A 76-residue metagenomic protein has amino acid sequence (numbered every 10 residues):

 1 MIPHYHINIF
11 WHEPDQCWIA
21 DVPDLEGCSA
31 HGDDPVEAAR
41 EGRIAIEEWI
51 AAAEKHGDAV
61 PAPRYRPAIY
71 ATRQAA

Functional and structural regions predicted by a protein language model:
M1-H6, V36, R40-A76: Short, charged, surface-exposed hinge/linker loops at domain edges that act as mobile lids or interdomain connectors
F10-L25: Short aromatic-glycine-(Arg/Gly/Cys) micro-motifs in beta-strand/loop hairpins
E26-E37: A short, exposed loop/beta-hairpin motif centered on an aromatic-Gly-Thr core
